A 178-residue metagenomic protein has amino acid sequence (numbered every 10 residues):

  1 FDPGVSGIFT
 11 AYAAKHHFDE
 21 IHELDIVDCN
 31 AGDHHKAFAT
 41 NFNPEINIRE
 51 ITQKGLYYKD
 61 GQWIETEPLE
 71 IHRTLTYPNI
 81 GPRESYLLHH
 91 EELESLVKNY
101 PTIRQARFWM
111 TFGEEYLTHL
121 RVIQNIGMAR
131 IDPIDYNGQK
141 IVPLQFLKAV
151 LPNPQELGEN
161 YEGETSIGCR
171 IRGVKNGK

Functional and structural regions predicted by a protein language model:
F1-F9, A14: Short alpha-helices
H16-K178: C-terminal catalytic/substrate-binding lobe primarily of soluble NAD(P)-dependent oxidoreductases
